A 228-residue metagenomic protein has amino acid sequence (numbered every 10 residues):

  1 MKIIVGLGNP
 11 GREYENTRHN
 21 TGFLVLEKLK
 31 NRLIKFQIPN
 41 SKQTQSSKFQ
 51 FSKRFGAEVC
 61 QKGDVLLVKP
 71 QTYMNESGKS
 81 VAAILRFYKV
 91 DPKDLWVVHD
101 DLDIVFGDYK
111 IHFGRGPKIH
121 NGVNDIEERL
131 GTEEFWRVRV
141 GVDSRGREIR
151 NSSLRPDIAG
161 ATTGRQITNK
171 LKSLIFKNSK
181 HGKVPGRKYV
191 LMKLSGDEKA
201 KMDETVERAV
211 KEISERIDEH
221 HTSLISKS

Functional and structural regions predicted by a protein language model:
K2-G114, N124-E128, T132-R139, R145-S153 (+5 more regions): Nucleotide and nucleotide-moiety/phosphate-recognizing core
P117: Phosphate- and other anionic-substrate recognition elements at nucleic-acid/protein interfaces
H120: Hydrophobic secondary-structure segments that place a key small or acidic residue at a functional site
S152-R165: Short, low-complexity intrinsically disordered segments enriched in small and basic residues
G186-S195: A short small-residue
